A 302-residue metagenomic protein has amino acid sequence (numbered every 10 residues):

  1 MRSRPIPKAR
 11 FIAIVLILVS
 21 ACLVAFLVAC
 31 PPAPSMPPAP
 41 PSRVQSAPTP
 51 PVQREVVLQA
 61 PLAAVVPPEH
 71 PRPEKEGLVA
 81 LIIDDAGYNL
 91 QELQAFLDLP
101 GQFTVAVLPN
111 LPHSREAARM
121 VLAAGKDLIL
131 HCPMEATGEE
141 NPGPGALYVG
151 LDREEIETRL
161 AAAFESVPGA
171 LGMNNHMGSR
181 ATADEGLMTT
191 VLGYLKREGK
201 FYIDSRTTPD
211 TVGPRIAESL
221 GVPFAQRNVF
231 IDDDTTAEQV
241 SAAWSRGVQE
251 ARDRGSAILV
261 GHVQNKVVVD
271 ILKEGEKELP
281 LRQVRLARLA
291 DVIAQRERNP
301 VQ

Functional and structural regions predicted by a protein language model:
M1-G77, W244, Q283-V284, A290-I293: Terminal interaction modules at protein C-ends
V66-P144: Active-site beta->alpha N-cap acidic-glycine motif
L78-D85, P144-E154, D233-Q239: Active-site mouth loops of central-metabolism enzymes
V79-D84, G101-V107, K126-C132, M173-N175 (+4 more regions): Hydrophobic faces of well-ordered beta-strands that scaffold small-molecule active sites in alpha/beta enzyme cores
D85-G87, P109-L111, M134-A136, M177-S179 (+4 more regions): Active-site-proximal loop/turn and secondary-structure-junction residues that shape catalytic pockets, frequently
H113, A124, N141-V167: Catalytic-core regions of hydrolytic enzymes
A117-M120, D210-L220, Q295-Q302: Glycine-rich, charge-decorated loop segments at or immediately adjacent to ligand/cofactor-binding or catalytic sites
R153-S245, E250, S256, H262-P280 (+1 more regions): Catalytic domains of cell-wall/extracellular-matrix polysaccharide-remodeling enzymes, centered on de-N-acetylation
